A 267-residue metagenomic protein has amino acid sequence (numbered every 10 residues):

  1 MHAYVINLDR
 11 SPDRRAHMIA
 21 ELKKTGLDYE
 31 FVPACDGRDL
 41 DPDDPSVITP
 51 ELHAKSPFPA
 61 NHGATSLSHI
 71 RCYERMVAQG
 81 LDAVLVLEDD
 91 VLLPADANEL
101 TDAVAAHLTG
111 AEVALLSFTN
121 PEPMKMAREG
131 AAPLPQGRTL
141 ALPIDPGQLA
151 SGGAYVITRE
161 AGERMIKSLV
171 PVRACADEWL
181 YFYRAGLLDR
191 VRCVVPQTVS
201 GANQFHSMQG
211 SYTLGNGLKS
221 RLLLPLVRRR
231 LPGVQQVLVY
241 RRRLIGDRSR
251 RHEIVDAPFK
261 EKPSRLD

Functional and structural regions predicted by a protein language model:
M1-L87, V91-D267: An acidic/histidine-cluster motif and surrounding catalytic segment that typifies divalent-metal-assisted enzyme active
